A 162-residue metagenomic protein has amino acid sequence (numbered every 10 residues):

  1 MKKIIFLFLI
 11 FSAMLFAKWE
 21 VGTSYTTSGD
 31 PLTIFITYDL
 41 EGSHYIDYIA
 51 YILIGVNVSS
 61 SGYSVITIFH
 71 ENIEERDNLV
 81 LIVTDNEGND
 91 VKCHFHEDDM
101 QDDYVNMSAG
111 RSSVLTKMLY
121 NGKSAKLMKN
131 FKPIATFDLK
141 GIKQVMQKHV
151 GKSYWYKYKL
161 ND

Functional and structural regions predicted by a protein language model:
K3-M14: Sec-dependent N-terminal signal peptides
A17-D162: A generic "folded-domain core" signal
